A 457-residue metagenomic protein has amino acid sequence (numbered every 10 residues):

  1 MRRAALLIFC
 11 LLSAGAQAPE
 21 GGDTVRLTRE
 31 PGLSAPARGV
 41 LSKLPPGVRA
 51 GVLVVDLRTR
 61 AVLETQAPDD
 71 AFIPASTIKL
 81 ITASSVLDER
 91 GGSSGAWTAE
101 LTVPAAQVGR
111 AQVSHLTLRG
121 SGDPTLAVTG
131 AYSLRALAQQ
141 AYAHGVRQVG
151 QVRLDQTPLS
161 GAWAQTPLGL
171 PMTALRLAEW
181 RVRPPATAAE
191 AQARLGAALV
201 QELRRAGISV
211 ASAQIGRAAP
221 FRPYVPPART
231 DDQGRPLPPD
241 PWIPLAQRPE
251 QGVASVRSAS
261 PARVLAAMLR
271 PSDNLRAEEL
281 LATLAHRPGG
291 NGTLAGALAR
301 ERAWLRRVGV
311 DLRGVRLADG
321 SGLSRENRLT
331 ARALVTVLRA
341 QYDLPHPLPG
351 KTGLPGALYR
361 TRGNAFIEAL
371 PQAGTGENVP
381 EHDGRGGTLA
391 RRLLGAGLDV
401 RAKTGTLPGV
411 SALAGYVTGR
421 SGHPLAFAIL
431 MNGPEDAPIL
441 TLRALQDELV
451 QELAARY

Functional and structural regions predicted by a protein language model:
M1-E20: Secretory targeting and sorting signals
P19-I73, W97, L137-V146, L294: Beta-lactamase-like hydrolase cores
R60, P74-S93, A198-L199, M268 (+1 more regions): Active-site SXXK
L63-T65, H286-Y457: Small-residue-rich helix-loop
D88-A106, S212-R217, F366: Short, well-structured active-site flanking segments
A99-V103, A111-R205, R257-R300: Active-site-adjacent helix/loop patches that line small-molecule binding or acyl-intermediate pockets
T102-Q107, G252, S411-R420: Short, surface-exposed beta-strand/loop micro-motifs that present aromatic residues
V182-N364: A small/polar active-site loop signature that marks catalytic segments
